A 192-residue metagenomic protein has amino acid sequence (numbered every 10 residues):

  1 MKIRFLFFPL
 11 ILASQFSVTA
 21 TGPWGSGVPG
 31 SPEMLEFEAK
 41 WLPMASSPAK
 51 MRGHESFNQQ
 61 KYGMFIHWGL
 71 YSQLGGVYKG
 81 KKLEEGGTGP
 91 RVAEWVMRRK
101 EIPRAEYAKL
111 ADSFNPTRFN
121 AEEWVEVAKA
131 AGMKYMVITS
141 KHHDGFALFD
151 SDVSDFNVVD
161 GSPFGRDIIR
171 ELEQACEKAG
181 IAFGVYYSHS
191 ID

Functional and structural regions predicted by a protein language model:
I3-A13: Sec-dependent N-terminal signal peptides
S14, T19-A20: Boundary at the C-terminal end of the N-terminal hydrophobic targeting segment
T21-D192: Mature catalytic domains of secreted/periplasmic carbohydrate-active enzymes
